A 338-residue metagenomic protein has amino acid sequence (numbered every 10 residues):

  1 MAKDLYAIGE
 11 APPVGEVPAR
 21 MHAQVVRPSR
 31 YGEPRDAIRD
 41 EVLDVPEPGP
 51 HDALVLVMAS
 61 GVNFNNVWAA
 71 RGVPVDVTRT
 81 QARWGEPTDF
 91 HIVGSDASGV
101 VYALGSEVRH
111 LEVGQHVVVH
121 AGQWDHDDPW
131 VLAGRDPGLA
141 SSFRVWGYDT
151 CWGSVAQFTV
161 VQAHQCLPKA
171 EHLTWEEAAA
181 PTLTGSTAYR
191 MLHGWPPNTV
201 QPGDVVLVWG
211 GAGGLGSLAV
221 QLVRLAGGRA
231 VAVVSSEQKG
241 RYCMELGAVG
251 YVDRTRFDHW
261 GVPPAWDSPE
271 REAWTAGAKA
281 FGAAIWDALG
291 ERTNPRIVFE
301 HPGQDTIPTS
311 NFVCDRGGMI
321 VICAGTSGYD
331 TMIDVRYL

Functional and structural regions predicted by a protein language model:
D44-G61, P74-A133: Glycine-rich beta-strand-centered segment in the early N-terminal region that forms part of a ligand/cofactor-binding
R83-E86, S95, Q123-G210, F257-S268: NAD(P)H dinucleotide-binding glycine-rich loop of Rossmann-like/cofactor-binding domains, especially the beta1-alpha1
T187, G214-L215, D305-T306: Hydrophobic/small residue at the entry helix of a nucleotide-binding pocket
Q201, C314-D315: Helix-to-beta-strand junctions that scaffold the AdoMet/dcAdoMet cofactor pocket in Class I SAM-dependent enzymes
G210-G211, P302: NAD(P)H cofactor-binding loop motif with strongest signal on the N-terminal glycine-rich segment
L225-D305: Adenosine-nucleotide cofactor-binding segment
G318: Glycine-centered, small-residue-biased loops immediately flanking beta-strands in adenine/cofactor-binding cores
T326-L338: Rossmann-fold NAD(P)-binding glycine/threonine-rich loop
